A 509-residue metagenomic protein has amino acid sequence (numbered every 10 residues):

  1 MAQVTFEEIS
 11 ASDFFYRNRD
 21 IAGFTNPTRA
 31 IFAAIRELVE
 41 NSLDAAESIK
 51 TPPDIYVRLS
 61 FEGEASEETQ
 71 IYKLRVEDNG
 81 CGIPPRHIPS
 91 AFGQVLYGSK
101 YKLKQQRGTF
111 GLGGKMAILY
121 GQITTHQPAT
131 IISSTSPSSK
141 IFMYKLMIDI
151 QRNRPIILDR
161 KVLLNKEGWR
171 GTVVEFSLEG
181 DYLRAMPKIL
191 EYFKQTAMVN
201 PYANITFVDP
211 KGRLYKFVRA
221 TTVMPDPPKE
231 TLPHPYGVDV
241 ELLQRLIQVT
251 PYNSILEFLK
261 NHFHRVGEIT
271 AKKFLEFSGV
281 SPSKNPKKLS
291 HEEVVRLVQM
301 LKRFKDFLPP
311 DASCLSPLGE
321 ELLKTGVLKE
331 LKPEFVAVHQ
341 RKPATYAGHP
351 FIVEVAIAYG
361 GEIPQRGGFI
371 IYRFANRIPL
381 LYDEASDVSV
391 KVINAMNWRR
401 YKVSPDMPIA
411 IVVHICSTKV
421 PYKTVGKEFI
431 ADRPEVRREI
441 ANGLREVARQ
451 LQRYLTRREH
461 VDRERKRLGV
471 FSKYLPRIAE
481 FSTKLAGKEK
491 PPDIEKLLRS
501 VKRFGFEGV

Functional and structural regions predicted by a protein language model:
M1-W169, V173-S177, L259, V266-E268: GHKL (Bergerat-fold) ATPase N-terminal catalytic module, capturing the glycine-rich phosphate-binding loop and acidic
A2, Y72-K73, G98-R245, S283-M300 (+1 more regions): GHKL-type ATPase core
A22-F24, S99-L103, P282-K284, V420-G426: Short small-residue beta-strand/loop micro-motif enriched in glycine and branched aliphatics
K50-R58, F207, D311-C314, Y454-D462: Short, glycine/acidic-rich hinge or "gate" loops at secondary-structure transitions that mediate conformational
K104-Q106, I205-P210, E257-N261, L275 (+2 more regions): Short coil/turn segments at secondary-structure boundaries
Q151-I157, G180-Y202, K211-Q248, S254-E257 (+4 more regions): Charged regulatory segments coupled to nucleotide-binding catalytic modules in large multidomain enzymes
P251, L256-S278: Helix-hairpin-helix
S281, K287-G360: C-terminal extensions
